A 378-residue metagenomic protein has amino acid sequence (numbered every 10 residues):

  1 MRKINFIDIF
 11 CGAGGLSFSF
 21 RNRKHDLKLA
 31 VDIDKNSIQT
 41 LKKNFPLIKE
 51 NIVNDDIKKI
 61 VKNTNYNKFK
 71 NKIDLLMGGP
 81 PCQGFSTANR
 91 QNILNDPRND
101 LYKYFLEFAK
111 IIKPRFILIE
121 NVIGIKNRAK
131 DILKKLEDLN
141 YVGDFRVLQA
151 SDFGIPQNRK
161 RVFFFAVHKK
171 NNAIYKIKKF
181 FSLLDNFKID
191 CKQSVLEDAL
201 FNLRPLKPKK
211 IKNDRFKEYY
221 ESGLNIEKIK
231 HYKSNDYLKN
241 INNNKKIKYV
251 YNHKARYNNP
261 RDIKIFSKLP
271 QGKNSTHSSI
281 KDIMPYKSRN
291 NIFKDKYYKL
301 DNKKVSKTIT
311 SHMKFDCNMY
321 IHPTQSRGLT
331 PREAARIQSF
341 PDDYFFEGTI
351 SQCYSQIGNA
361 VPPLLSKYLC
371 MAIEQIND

Functional and structural regions predicted by a protein language model:
R2-K113, I123-N127, K134: Core alpha/beta nucleotide-donor-binding catalytic domains of modification enzymes
N44, K179-S182, T324-R327: Short Gly/aromatic-enriched secondary-structure transition segments
I57, K62-N63, L148-S151, I292-D295: Short alpha-helical segments and helix-capping/turn motifs at coil-helix boundaries
Y66-K72, Q83, T87-P285: Class I S-adenosyl-L-methionine
G79, E120, I309-T310: Short beta-strand segments
P80-P81, P114, P156, P341 (+1 more regions): Proline-centered helix-kink/hinge sites
N225-D378: C-terminal target-recognition/interaction regions appended to catalytic cores
